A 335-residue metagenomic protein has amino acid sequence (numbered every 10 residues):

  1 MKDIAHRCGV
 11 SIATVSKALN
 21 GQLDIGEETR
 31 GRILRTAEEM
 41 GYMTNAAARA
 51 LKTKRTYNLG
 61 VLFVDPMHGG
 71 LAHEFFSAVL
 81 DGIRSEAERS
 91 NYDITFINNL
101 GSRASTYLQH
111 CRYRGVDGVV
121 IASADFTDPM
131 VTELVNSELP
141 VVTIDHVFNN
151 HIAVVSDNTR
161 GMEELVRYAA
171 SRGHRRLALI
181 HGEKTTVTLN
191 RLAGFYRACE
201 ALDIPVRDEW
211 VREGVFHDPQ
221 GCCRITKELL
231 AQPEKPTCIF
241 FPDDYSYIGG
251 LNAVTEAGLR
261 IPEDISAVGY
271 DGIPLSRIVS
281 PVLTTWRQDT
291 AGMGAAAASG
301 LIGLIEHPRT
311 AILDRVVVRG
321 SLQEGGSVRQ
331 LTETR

Functional and structural regions predicted by a protein language model:
M1-Y57: N-terminal helix-turn-helix DNA-binding module of bacterial transcription factors
R7, E39, G82-S90, V135-T143 (+1 more regions): Bacterial carbohydrate/catabolite-sensing allosteric modules
Q22, G69, G101, K184-T185: Short strand->helix junction
E39-N45, N99-A104, L251: Short gly/ser/thr-rich secondary-structure transition/capping motifs
T44-N45, A104-T106, T127-D128, P219 (+1 more regions): Structural motif corresponding to alpha-helix initiation and N-cap regions
N58-R167, S171, A231: Alpha-helical recognition/docking segments in bacterial nutrient-uptake and carbohydrate-utilization systems
